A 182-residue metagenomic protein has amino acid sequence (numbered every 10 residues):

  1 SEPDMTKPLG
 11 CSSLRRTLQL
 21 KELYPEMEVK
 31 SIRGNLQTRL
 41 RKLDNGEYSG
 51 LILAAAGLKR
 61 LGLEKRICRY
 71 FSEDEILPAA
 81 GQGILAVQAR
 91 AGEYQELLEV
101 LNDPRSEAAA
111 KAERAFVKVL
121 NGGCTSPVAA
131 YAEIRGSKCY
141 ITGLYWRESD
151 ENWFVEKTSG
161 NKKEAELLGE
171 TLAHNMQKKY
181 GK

Functional and structural regions predicted by a protein language model:
S1-M27: A conserved helix-loop-strand patch within extracytoplasmic ligand-binding domains of the periplasmic binding
T17, E22-K182: Small-molecule-sensing regulatory modules
